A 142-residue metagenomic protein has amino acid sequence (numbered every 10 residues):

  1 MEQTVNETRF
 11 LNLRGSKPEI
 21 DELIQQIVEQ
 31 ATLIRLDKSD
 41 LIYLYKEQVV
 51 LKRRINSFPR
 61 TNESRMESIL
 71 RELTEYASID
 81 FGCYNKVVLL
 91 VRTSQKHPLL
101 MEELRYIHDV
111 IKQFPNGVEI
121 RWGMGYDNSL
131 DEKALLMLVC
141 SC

Functional and structural regions predicted by a protein language model:
M1-C142: Tubulin/FtsZ superfamily GTPase core signature
